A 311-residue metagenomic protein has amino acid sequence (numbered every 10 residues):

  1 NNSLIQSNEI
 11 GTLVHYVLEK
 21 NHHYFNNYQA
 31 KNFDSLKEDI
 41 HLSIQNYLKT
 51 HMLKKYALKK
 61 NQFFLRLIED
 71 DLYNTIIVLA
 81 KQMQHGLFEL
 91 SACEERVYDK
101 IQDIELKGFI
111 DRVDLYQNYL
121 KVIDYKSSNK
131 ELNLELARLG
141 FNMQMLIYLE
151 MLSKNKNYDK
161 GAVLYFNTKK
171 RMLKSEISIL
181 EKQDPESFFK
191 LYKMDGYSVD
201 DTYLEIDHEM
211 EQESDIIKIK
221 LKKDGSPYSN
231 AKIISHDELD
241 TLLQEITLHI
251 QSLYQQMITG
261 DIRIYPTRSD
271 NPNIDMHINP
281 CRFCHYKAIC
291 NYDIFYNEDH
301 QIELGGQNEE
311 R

Functional and structural regions predicted by a protein language model:
N1-R311: RecB-family 4Fe-4S metal-dependent nuclease core
